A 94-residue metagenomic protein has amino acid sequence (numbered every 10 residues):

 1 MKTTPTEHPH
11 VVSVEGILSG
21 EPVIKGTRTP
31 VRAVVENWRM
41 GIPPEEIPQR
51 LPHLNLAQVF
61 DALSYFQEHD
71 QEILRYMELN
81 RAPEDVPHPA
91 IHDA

Functional and structural regions predicted by a protein language model:
M1-T29, R75, L79-A94: Acidic, low-complexity/disordered tracts enriched in E/D and polar residues
P30-A94: Long, charge-rich, low-complexity alpha-helical segments
